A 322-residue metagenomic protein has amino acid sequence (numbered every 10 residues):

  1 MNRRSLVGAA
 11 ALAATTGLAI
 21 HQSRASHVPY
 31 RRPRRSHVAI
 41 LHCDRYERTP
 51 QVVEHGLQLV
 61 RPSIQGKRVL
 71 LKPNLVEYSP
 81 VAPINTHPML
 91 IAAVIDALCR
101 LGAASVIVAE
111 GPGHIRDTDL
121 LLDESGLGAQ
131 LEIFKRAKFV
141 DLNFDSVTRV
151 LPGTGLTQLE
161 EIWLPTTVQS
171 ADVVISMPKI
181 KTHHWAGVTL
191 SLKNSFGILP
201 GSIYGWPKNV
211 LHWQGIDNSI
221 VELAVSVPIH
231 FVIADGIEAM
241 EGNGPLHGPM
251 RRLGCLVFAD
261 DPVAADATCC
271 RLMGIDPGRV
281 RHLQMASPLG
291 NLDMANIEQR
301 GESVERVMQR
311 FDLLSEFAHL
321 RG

Functional and structural regions predicted by a protein language model:
M1-G322: N-terminal and secondary-structure boundary signal
